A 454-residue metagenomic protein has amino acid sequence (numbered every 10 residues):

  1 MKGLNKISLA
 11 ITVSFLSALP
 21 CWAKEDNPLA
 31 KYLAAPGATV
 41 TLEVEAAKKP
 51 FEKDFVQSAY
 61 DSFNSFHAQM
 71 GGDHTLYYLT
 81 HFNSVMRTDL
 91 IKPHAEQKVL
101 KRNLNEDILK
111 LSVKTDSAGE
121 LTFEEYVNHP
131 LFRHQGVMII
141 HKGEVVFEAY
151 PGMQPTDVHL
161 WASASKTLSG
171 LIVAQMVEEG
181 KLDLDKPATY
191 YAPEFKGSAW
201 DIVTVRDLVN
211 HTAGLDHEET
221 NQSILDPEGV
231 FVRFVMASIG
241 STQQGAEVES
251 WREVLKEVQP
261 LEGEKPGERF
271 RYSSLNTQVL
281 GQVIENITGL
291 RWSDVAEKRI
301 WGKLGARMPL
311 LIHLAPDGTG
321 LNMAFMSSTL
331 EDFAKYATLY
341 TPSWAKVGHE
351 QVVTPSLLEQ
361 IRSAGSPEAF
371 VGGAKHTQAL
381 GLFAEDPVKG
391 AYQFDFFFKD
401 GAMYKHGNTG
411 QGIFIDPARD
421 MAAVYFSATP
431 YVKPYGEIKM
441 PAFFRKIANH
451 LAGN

Functional and structural regions predicted by a protein language model:
M1-L9: Bacterial N-terminal signal peptides that target proteins for export
A10-A18: Bacterial N-terminal signal peptides
C21-M153, L182, N210, G214 (+1 more regions): N-terminal leader/targeting segments and the immediately adjacent pre-domain N-terminus
E124, E144-V146, I224-K265, L290-P309: Short, charged, amphipathic alpha-helices and their helix-cap/turn boundaries
G143, L160-D185, L208, L280-I284 (+2 more regions): Active-site SXXK
E178-N221, L261, N286-M323, S328: Active-site helix/loop module of the DD-peptidase/beta-lactamase fold, centered on the serine-lysine SxxK catalytic
N210-H211, N276-V283, N322-K346, L357 (+1 more regions): Active-site-proximal alpha-helical segments within enzyme catalytic domains
R307-L314, S363-V424: Active-site Gly/Thr loop motif
